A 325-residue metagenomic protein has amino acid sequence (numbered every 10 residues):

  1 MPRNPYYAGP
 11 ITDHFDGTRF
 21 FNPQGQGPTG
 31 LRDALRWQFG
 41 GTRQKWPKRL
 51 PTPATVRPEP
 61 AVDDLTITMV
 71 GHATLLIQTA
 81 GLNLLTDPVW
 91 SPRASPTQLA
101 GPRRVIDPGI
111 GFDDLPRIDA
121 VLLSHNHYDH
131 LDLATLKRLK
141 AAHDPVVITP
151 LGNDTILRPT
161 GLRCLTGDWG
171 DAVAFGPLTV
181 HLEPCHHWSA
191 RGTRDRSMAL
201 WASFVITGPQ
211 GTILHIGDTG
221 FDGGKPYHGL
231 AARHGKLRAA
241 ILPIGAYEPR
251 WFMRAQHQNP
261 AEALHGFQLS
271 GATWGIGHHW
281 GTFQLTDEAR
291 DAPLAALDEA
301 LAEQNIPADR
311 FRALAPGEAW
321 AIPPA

Functional and structural regions predicted by a protein language model:
M1-D114, I206-G217, R238-L242, E299: Metallo-beta-lactamase
P2-P23, A120, V146-I148, G152-T155 (+2 more regions): Cap/insert and terminal regions of metallo-dependent hydrolase folds
G41-V62, T149-G211, A296-E318, I322-P324: Metallo-beta-lactamase
L75-A80, A174-L237, R254-E262: Catalytic core of the metallo-beta-lactamase
I77, D87, H125, D132 (+6 more regions): Divalent metal-coordination and catalytic microenvironments
P88-W90, N126, G152, C185-H187 (+3 more regions): Active-site metal-binding loops of divalent metal-dependent hydrolases
W90-D107, W188-D195, E248-H257: Acidic/histidine-rich helix-loop elements that form or flank divalent-metal/phosphate-binding sites at the catalytic
L99-I148, R233-I241: Active-site metal-binding motif and surrounding structural segment of the metallo-beta-lactamase
